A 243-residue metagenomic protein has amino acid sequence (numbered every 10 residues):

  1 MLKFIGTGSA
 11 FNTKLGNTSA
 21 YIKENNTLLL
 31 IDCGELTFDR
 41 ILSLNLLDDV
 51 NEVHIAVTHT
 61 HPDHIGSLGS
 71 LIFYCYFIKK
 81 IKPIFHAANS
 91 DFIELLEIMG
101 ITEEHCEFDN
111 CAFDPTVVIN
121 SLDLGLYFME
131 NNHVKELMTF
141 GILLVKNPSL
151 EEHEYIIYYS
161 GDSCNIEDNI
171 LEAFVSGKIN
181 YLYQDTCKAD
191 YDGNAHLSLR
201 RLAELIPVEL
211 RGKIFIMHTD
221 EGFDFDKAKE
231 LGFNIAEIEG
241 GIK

Functional and structural regions predicted by a protein language model:
M1-L44, N110-N169, G240-K243: Core dinuclear metal-dependent hydrolase active-site scaffold
A20-Y21, L46-D49, L71-C75, V175-G177 (+2 more regions): Glycine-rich, phosphate-binding/catalytic loops in enzymes
L30-G34, N51-D63, H86-A88, I157-S163 (+2 more regions): Active-site neighborhood of phospho(di)ester-bond hydrolases with catalytic His/Asp-centered motifs
L36-I84, K178-Y181: Active-site metal-binding motif and surrounding structural segment of the metallo-beta-lactamase
V50-I55, H105-C111, Q184-D185, N234-E239: Short hydrophobic/aromatic-enriched beta-strand-loop microsegments
I78-P83, S90-A112: Active-site neighborhood of divalent metal-dependent phosphoester bond hydrolases
S90-F92, P115, T219-F223: Short, polar loop motifs at secondary-structure junctions
C164-K243: Cap/insert and terminal regions of metallo-dependent hydrolase folds
